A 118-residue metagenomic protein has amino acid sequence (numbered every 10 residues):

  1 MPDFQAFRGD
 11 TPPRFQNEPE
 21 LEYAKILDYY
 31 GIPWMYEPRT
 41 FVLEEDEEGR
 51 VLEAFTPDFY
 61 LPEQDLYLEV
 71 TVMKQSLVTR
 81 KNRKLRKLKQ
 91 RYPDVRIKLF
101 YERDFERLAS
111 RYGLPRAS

Functional and structural regions predicted by a protein language model:
M1-S118: Electrostatic, structured charged patches in enzyme active sites and in nucleic-acid/phosphate-binding
